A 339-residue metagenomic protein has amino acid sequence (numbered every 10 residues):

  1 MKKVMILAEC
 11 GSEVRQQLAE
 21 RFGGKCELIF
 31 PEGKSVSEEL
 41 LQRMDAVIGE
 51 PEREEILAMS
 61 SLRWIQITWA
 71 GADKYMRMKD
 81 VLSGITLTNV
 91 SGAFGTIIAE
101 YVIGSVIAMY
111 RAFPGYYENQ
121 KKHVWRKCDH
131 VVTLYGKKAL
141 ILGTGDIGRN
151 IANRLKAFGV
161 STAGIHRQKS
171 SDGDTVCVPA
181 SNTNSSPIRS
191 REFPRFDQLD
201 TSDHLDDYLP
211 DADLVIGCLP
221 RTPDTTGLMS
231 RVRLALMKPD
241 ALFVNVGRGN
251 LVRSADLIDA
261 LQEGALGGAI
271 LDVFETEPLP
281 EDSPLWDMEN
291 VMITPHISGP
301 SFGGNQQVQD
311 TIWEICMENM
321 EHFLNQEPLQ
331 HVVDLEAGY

Functional and structural regions predicted by a protein language model:
M1, G84, Y135-K138, D240: Phosphate-coordination loops involved in phosphoryl transfer and adenosine-cofactor binding
M1-M44, C177-S186: N-terminal glycine-/charge-rich "phosphate-binding" loop or analogous flexible N-terminal tail
K3, E27, K138, V160-S161: Residues at the starts of beta-strands that form the adenosine-phosphate
R43-Q120, C128-V131, G249: Phosphate/diphosphate ligand-binding glycine-rich loop within oxidoreductases
E55-S61, M78-S83, L234-K238, A260-G264 (+1 more regions): Short, conserved loop/helix-junction motifs that constitute active-site signature segments in enzyme catalytic cores
T88-N89, A93-Y101, S181-N182, R189-F193 (+1 more regions): C-terminal helix-to-coil terminal segments
Y116-N150: Glycine-rich NAD(P)-binding loop of Rossmann-like domains
K169-P284: Rossmann-like adenosine-cofactor binding region
